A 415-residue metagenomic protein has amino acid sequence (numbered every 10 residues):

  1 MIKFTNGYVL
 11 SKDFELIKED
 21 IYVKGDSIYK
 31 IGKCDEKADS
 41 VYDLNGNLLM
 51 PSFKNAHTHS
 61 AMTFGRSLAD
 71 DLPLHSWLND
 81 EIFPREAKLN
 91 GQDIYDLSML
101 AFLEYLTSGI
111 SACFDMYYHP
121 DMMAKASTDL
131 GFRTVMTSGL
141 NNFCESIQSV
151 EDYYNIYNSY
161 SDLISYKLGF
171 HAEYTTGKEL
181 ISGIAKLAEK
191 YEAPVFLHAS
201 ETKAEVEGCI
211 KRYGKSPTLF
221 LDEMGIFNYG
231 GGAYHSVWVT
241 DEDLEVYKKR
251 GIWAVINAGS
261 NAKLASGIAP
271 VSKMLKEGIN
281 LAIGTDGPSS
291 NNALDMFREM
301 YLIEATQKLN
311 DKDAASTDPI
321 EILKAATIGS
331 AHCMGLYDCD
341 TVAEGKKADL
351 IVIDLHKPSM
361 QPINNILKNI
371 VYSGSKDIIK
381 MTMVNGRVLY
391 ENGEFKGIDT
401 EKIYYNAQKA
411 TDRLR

Functional and structural regions predicted by a protein language model:
M1-E19, K24, C34, K324-R415: Active-site microenvironment of metallo-dependent hydrolases
I2-N6, E36-W77, M99, L103-T107: Replace "His-x-His-based motif
G7, I21, D26, G46 (+14 more regions): Divalent metal-coordination and catalytic microenvironments
F64-D96, L130-S138, K203-G230, R250-W253 (+1 more regions): Active-site gating loops and adjacent loop-to-helix segments of metal-dependent hydrolytic enzymes
R66-G131, E151-Y160, A407-R413: Alpha-helical scaffold segments that flank or form the walls of functional sites
M123-V237: Metal-coordinating catalytic core of metallo-dependent amide/deamination hydrolases
E201-G225, G230-G231, S236-K249, A262-S272 (+1 more regions): Catalytic core of soluble alpha/beta enzymes
E223-G230, S272-K357, S373-G374: His/Asp/Glu-enriched, well-ordered alpha-helical/loop segment that forms or immediately abuts the divalent-metal
